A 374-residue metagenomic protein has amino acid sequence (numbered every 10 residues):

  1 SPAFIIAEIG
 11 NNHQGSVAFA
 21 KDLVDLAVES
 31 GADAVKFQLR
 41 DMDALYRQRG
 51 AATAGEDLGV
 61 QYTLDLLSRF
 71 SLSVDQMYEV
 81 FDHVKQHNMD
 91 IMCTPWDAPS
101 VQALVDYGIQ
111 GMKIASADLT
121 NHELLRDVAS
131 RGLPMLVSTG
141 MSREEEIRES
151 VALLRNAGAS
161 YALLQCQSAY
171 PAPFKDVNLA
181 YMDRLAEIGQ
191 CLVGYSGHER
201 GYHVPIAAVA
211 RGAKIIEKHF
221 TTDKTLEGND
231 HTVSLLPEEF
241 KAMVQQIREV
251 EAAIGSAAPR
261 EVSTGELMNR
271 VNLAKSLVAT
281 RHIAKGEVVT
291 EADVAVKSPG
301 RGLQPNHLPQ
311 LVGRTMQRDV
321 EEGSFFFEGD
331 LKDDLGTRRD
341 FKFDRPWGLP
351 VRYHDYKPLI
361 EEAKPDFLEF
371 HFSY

Functional and structural regions predicted by a protein language model:
S1-Y374: Catalytic cores and adjacent flexible loops of soluble metabolic enzymes that perform enolate/carbanion chemistry on
